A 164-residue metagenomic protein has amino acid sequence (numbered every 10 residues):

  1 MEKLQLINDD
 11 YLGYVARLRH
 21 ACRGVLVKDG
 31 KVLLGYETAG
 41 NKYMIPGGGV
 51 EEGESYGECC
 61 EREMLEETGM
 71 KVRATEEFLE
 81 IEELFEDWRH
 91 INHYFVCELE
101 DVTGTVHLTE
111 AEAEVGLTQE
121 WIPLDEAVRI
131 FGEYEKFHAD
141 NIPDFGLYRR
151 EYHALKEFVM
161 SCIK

Functional and structural regions predicted by a protein language model:
M1-R23: Acidic, metal-coordinating catalytic segment for phosphate/diphosphate chemistry, firing primarily on the Nudix
R19, V27, G40, I45 (+2 more regions): Short connector loops at helix/strand junctions that flank enzyme active sites, especially segments positioning acidic
L26-D29, C97-L99: Active-site beta-strand termini and strand-to-loop segments that position acidic
V27-E66: Conserved Nudix-box catalytic region and its N-terminal flanking loop in Nudix hydrolases and closely related
E37, A74-E77: Residue-level detector of beta-propeller blades
N41, E112-K164: Nudix hydrolase/Nudix homology domain
V50-R73, E82-K136: Unchanged
